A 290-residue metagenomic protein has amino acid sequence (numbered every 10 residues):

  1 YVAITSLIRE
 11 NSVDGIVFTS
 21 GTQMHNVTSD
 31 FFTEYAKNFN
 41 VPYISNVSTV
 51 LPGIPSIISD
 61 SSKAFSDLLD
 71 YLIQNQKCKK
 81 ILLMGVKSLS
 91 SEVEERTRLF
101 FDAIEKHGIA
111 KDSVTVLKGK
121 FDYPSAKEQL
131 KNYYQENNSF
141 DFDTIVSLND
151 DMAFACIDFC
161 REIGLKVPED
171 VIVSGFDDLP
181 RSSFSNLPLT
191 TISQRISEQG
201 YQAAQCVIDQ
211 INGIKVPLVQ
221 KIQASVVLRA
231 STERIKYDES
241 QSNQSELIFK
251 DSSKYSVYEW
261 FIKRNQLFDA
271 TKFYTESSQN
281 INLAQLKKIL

Functional and structural regions predicted by a protein language model:
Y1-E10, F65-S66, K118-N138: Structural motif
I8-Q23, I44, K80-G85, V116 (+2 more regions): Periplasmic-binding protein-like
T22-K63, D151, D177-L189: Flexible loop/hinge segments that line or gate small-molecule binding clefts
P52-L83, R98-D102, Y123-N132, A153 (+1 more regions): Hydrophobic alpha-helical segments within soluble ligand-binding/sensing domains
S66-I109, V114, L218-E233: An alpha-beta-alpha
N132-Y237: Flexible loop/turn connectors
D238-L283: Signal-transmission linkers at sensory-effector interfaces
N282-L290: Amphipathic alpha-helical coiled-coil segments that mediate homodimerization and allosteric signal transmission
